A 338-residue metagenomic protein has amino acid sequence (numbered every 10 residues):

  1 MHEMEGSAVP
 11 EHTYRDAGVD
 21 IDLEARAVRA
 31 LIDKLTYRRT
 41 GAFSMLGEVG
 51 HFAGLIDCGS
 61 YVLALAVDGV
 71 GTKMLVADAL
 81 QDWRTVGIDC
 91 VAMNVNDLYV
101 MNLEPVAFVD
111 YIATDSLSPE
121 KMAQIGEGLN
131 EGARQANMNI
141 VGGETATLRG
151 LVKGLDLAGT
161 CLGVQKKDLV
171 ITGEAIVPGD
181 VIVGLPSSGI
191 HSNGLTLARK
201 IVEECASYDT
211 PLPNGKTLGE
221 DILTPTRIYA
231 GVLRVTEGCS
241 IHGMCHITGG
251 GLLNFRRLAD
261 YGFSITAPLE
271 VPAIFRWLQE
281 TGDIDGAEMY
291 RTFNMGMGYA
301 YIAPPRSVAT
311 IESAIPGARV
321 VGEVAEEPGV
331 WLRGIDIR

Functional and structural regions predicted by a protein language model:
H2-E5, P10-G18, A27, K121-N139 (+4 more regions): Glycine-/charge-enriched secondary-structure boundary and capping motifs
Y14-R38: Acidic/polar, glycine-rich intrinsically disordered N-terminal extensions of enzymes
V19, L23, V86, N193 (+1 more regions): A generic structural signal for residues located within well-ordered alpha-helices of large catalytic or ligand-binding
I32-S188: Glycine-rich phosphate/pyrophosphate-binding loop regions near the starts of catalytic domains
V70-M74, K166-L169, I190-S192, G250-L252 (+2 more regions): Short, acidic Gly/Pro/Ser/Thr-rich loop/turn segments
V170-G173, N193-L197: A short secondary-structure junction signal
I182-I190, M244-G251: A structural signal for small-residue-enriched, beta-sheet-centric alpha/beta enzyme cores and oligomeric scaffold folds
L195-A206: Short, compositionally biased
